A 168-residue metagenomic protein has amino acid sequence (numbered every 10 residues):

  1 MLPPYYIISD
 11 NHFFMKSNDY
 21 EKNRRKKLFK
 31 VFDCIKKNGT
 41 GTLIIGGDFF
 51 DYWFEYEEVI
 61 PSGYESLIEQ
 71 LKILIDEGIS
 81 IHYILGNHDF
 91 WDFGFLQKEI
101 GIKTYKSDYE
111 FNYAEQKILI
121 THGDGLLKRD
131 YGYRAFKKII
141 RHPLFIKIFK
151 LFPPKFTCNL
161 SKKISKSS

Functional and structural regions predicted by a protein language model:
M1-P4, C158: Acidic, histidine-bearing metal-coordination/catalytic regions of metal-dependent phosphoesterases
P3-P4, I8, F13-Y113: Core catalytic region of metal-dependent phosphoesterases/phosphodiesterases, especially metallo-beta-lactamase-like
I7-I8, K117-T121, K128: Short hydrophobic-aromatic micro-motifs
D108, E115, L127-R129: Contiguous hydrophobic, core-forming segments of folded domains
G123-S168: Active-site-proximal loop/helix segment associated with metal-binding centers of metalloenzymes
